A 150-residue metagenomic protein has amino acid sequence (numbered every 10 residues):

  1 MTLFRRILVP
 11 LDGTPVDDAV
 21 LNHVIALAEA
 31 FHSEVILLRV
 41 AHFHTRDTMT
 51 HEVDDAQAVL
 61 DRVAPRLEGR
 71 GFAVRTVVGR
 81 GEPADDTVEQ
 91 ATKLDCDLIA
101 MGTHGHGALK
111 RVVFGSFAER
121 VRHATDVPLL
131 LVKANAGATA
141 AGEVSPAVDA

Functional and structural regions predicted by a protein language model:
M1-T2, V16, P65-I99, A136-A150: Structural beta-alpha unit
T2-T50, D149-A150: Small/aliphatic-rich secondary-structure junction motif
A26, Q90-A140, P146-A150: Gly/Ser-rich helix-loop-strand patches that form or flank binding pockets for ribonucleotide-derived cofactors
F31-E34, F72, C96, V127: Short glycine/serine/threonine/alanine-rich loop segments
I36, R75, L130: Conserved beta-strand positions in the Rossmann-like core of class I SAM-dependent methyltransferases
D47-E52, R111-V113: Short, solvent-exposed loop/turn segments at secondary-structure boundaries
T50-D61: Short, surface-exposed alpha-helical segments at coil->helix boundaries
